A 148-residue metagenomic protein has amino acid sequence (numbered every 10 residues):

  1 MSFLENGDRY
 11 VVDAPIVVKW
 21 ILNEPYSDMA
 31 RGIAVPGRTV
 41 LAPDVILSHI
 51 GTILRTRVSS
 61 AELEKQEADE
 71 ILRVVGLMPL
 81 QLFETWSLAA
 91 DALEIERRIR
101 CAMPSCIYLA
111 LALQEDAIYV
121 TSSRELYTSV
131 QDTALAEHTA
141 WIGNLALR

Functional and structural regions predicted by a protein language model:
M1-G7, P43, L109-R148: Acidic, PIN/NYN-like endoribonuclease modules and their adjacent C-terminal/linker elements
M1-V45, R57-D69: Short, well-structured N-terminal submotif of metal-dependent ribonuclease cores
K19-I21, I53, S129-V130: Residues that scaffold the ATP/ADP-binding catalytic core of kinase and kinase-like folds
M29, H49, D91, T128-S129: Phosphate- and divalent-cation-binding pockets in alpha/beta enzyme and binding domains that engage nucleotide-derived
S48-H49, A90, G143-R148: A short acidic, often aromatic-flanked loop/helix-cap motif at beta-alpha or helix-coil junctions that lines enzyme
G51-F83, A89-D91: Active-site-proximal, substrate-binding regions of enzyme catalytic domains and RNA-binding/basic surfaces
L80-E125: Active-site neighborhoods of divalent-metal-dependent phosphate/nucleic-acid chemistry enzymes
